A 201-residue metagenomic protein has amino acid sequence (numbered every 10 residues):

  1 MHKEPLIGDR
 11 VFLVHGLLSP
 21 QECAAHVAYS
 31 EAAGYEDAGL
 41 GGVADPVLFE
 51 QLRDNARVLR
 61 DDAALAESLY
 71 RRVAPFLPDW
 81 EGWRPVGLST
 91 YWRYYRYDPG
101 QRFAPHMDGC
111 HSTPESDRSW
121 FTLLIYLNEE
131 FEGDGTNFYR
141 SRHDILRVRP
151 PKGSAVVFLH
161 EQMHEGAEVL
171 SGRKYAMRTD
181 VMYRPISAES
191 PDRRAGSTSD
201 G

Functional and structural regions predicted by a protein language model:
M1-A155, E161-G201: Fe(II)/2-oxoglutarate oxygenase catalytic core
